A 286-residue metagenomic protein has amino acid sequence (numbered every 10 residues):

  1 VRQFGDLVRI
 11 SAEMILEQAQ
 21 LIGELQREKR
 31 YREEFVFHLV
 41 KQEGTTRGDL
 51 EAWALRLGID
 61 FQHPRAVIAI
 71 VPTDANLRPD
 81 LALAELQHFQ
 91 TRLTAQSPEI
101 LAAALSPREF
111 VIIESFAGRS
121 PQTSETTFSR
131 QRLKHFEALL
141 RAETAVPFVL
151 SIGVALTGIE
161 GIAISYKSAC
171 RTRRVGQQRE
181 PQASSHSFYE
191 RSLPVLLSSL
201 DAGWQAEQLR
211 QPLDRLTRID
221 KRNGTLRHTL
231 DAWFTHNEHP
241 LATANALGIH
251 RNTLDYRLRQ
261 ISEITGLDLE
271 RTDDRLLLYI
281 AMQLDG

Functional and structural regions predicted by a protein language model:
V1-A52: Juxtadomain coupling helices with adjacent low-complexity linkers
G44-G286: Cytosolic nucleotide-utilizing catalytic cores of signal-transduction proteins
